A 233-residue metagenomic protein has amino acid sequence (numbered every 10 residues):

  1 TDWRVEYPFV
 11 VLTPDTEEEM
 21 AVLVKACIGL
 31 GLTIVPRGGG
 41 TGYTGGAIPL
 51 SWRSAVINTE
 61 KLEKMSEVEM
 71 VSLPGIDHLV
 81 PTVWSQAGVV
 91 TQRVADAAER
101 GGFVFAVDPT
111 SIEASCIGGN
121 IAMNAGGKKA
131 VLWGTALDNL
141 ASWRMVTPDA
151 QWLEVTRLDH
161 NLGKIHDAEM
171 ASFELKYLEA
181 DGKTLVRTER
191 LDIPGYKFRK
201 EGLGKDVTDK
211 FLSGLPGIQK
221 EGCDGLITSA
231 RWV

Functional and structural regions predicted by a protein language model:
T1-D2, G29-I34, G39: N-terminal accessory segments
T1-K25, G42-P81, T110: N-terminal flexible segment immediately upstream of the FAD-binding catalytic core in FAD-dependent oxidoreductases
E6, L30, H78, K210-S213: Short hydrophobic "helix-edge" motifs at membrane interfaces and signal-peptide entry regions
P14, R37, S85-A87: Short His-Asn-centered micro-motif
K25-A26, L137: Acidic/histidine-enriched ion/cofactor-binding microenvironments in catalytic or ligand-binding pockets
G31-I34, S54, V104, G225: Beta-sheet entry/capping signal
G38-T41, V90: Ser/Thr-glycine-rich phosphate-binding loops at phosphate-binding pockets of nucleotides, nucleotide cofactors
K64-P74, W84-V233: FAD-binding subdomain of flavoenzyme oxidoreductases
